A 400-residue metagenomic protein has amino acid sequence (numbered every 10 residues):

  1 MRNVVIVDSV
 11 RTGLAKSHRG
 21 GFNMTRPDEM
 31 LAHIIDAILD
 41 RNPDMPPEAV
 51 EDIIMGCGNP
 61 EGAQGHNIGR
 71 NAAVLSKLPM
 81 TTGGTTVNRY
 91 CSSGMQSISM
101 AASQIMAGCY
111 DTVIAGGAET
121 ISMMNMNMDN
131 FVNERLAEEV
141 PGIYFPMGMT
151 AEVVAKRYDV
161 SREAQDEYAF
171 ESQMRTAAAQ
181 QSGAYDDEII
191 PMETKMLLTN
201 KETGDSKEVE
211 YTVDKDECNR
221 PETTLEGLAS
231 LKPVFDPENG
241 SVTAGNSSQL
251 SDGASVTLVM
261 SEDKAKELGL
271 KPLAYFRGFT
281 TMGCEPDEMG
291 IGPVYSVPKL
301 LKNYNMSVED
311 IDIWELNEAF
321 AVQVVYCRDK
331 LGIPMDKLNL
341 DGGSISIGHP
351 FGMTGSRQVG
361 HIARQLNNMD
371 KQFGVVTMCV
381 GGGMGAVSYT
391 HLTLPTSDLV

Functional and structural regions predicted by a protein language model:
M1-P27, T223-I291, Y295, K302 (+3 more regions): Condensing-enzyme catalytic core mediating Claisen C-C bond formation in acyl metabolism
V10-G13, M24, D28-H33, D44 (+3 more regions): N-terminal extracellular/periplasmic Venus flytrap/periplasmic-binding protein-like
F22-V113, A118-L136, I189-V213, D287-E288 (+1 more regions): Conserved beta-ketoacyl condensing-enzyme motif
T25, C57-D111, G142-M149, E222-Q249 (+3 more regions): Conserved catalytic cysteine-centered active-site region of acyl-thioester-dependent Claisen-condensing enzymes
P27-N42, I68-A72, S97, M147-V154 (+5 more regions): Short, well-ordered amphipathic alpha-helical segments that serve as non-catalytic structural scaffolds within diverse
V87-A118, A155-Y185, V256-D263, R328 (+2 more regions): Active-site-proximal alpha-helical scaffold in enzymes
T390-T396: Conserved small/polar residues in nucleotide/adenosyl-binding loops
